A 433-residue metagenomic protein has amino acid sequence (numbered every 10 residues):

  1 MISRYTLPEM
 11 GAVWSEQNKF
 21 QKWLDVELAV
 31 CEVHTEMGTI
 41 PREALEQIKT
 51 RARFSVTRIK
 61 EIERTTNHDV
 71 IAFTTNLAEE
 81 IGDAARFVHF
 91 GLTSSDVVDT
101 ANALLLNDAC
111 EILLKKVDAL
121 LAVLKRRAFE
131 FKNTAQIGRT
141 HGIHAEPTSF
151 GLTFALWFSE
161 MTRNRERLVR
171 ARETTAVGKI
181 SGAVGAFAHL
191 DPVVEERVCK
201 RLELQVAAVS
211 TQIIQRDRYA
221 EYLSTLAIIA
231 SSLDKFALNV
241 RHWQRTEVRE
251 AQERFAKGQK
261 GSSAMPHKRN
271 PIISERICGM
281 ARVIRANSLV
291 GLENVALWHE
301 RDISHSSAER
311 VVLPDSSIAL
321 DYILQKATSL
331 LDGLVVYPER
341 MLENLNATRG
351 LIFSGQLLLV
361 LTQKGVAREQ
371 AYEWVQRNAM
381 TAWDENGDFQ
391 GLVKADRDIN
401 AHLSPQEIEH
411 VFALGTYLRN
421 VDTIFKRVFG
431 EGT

Functional and structural regions predicted by a protein language model:
M1-K22, I62-T66, D83, M265-T433: Glycine-rich cofactor/substrate-binding loops
M1-S181, F187, P192-R197, V206 (+4 more regions): A helix-coil-helix interface module used to build multimeric assemblies and to scaffold catalytic/cofactor sites
E32, L105-V117, L226-K235, V240 (+1 more regions): Alpha-helical support elements that line or immediately flank enzyme active sites and cofactor-binding pockets
V33, L113, V117-L120, L124-R127 (+13 more regions): Amphipathic alpha-helices that form helix-helix packing interfaces
I40, V248-R249, A367: Conserved hydrophobic residue
K116, G142, E146-L156, E160 (+8 more regions): Short, contiguous, pocket-lining structural segments that sit at or immediately flank catalytic/ligand-binding sites
E195-S288: Acidic, glycine-rich loop-and-beta core segments that form the ion-binding/anion-interacting portion of active sites
